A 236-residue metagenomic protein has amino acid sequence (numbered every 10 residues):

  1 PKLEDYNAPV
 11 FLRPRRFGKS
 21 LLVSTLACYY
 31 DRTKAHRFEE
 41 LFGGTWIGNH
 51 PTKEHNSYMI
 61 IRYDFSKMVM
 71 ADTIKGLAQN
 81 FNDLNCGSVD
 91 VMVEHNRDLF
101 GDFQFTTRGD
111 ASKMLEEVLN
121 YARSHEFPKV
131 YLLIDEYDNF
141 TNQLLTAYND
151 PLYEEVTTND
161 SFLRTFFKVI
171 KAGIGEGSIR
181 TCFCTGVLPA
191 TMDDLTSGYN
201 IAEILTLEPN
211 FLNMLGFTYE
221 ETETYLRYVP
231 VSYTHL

Functional and structural regions predicted by a protein language model:
P1-Y30, K34, E39-I47: Walker A/P-loop-proximal flanking segment of P-loop NTPase domains
F42-D90: P-loop NTPase motor core
F105-E117: Short glycine-rich substrate-engagement loop in P-loop NTPases that contacts/grips substrate
Y121-R123, Y153-I179: Substrate-engagement module of ASCE P-loop NTPases
F127-P151: Conserved P-loop NTPase "ATPase switch" module shared by AAA+ and STAND
L133, R180-V187: Structural recognition of the conserved hydrophobic beta-strand(s) that form the central parallel beta-sheet of P-loop
T191-L205: Short regulatory helix/loop adjacent to the ATP-binding pocket of P-loop NTPases
T234-H235: Conserved small/polar residues in nucleotide/adenosyl-binding loops
